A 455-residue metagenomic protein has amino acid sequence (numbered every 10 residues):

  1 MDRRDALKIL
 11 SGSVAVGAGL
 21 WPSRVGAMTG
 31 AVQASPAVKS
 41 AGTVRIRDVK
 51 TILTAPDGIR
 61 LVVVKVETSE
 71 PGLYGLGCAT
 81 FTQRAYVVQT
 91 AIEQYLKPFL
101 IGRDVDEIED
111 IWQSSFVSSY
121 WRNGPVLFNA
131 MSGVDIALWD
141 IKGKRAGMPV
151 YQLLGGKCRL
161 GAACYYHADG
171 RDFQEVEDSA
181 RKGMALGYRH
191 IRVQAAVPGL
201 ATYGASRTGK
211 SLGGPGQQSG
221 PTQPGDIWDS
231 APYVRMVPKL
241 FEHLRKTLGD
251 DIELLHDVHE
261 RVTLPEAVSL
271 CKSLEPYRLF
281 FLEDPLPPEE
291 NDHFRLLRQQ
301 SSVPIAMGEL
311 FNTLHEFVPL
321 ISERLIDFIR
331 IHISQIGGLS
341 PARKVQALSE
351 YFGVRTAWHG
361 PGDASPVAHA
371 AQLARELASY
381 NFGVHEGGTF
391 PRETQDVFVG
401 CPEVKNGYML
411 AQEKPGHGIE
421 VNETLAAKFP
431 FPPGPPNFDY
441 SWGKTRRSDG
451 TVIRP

Functional and structural regions predicted by a protein language model:
M1-D2: N-terminal secretory signal peptides
D5-T29: N-terminal export signals
S11, A15-L20, A41-V44, T51-T54 (+4 more regions): Flexible C-terminal active-site loop/helix
S35-P71, G75-F81, P391-Q395: Structured beta-strand/loop patches that form or line metal/cofactor-binding pockets in enzymes
S69, L73-R145, D449-G450: Metal- or metallocofactor-binding catalytic centers and their adjacent structured scaffolds across diverse enzyme
T90, Q94, P98, D110 (+4 more regions): Shared catalytic-loop signature of beta/alpha-barrel
D135-Y166: Glycine-rich, aromatic-flanked loop segments that form ligand/cofactor-binding clefts across common enzyme folds
G161-R295: Metal-dependent enolase-superfamily TIM-barrel catalytic cores that perform enediolate-based chemistry
